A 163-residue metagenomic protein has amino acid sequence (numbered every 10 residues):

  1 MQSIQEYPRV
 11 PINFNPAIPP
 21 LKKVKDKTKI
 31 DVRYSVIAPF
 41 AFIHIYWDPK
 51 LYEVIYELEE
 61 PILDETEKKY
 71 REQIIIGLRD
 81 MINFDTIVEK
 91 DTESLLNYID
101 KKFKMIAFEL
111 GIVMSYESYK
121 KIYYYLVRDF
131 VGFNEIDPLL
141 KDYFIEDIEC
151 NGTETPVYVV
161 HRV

Functional and structural regions predicted by a protein language model:
M1-K29: Short Lys/Arg-enriched alpha/beta "domain-start" segment
D31-E67, L78-V163: N-terminal "pre-motor" subdomain/linker immediately upstream of P-loop NTPase catalytic cores
K68-Q73: Phosphate-/polyanion-interacting regions in eukaryotic proteins
